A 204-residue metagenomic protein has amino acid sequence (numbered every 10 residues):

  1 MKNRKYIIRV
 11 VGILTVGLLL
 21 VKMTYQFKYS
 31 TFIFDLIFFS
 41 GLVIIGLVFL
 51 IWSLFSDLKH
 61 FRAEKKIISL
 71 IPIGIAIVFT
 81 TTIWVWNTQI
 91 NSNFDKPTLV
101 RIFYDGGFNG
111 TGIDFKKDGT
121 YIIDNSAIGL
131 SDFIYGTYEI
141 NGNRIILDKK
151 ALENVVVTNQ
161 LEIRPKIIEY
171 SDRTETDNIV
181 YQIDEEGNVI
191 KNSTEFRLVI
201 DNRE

Functional and structural regions predicted by a protein language model:
K2-K117, I122-I134, N141, D148-E204: Lipid interaction determinants
